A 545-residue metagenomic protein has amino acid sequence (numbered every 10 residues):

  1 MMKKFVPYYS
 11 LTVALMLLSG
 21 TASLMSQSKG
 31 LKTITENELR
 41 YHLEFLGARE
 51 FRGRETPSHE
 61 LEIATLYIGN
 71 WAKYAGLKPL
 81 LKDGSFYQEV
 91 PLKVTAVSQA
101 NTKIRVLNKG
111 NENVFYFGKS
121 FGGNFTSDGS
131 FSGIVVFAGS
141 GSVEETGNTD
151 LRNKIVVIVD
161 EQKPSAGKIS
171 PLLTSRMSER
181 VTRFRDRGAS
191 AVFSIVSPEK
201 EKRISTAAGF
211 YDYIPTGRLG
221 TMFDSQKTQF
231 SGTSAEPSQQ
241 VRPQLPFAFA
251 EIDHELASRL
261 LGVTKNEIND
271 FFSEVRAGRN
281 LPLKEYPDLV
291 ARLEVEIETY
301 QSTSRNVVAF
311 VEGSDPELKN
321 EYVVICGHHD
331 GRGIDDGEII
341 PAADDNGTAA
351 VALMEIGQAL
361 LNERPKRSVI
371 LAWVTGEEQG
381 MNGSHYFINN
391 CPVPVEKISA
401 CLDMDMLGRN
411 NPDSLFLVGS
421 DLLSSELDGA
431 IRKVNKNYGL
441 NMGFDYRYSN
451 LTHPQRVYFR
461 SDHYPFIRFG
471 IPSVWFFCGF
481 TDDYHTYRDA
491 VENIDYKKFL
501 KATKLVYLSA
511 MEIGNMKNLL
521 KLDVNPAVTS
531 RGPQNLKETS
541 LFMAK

Functional and structural regions predicted by a protein language model:
L24-K82, T146, L256, N320 (+2 more regions): N-terminal hydrophobic or amphipathic helices/low-complexity stretches enriched in small/hydrophobic/Pro/Gly
S28-T33, E50-H59, Y74, P91 (+10 more regions): Second-shell loop/turn segments in exported
L31, F117-N148, A235-A342, Q358 (+1 more regions): Soluble metallo-hydrolase cores and metallopeptidase-like ectodomains found primarily in the secretory/periplasmic
R52-I155, D160-P164, S304, A430: Noncatalytic luminal/extracellular "stalk/propeptide" segments of secretory-pathway proteins
N113-S234, E312, E338-P341: Extracellular/luminal Protease-associated
N113-V114, Q229-N266, P365, V374-W475: Metal-dependent peptidase/peptidase-like ectodomains
Q358, N362, R367, T481-T539 (+1 more regions): His/Asp/Glu-rich mid-to-C-terminal helical/loop segments that flank catalytic regions of hydrolases
P454-A502: Zn-dependent metallopeptidase/amidohydrolase metal-coordination segment
